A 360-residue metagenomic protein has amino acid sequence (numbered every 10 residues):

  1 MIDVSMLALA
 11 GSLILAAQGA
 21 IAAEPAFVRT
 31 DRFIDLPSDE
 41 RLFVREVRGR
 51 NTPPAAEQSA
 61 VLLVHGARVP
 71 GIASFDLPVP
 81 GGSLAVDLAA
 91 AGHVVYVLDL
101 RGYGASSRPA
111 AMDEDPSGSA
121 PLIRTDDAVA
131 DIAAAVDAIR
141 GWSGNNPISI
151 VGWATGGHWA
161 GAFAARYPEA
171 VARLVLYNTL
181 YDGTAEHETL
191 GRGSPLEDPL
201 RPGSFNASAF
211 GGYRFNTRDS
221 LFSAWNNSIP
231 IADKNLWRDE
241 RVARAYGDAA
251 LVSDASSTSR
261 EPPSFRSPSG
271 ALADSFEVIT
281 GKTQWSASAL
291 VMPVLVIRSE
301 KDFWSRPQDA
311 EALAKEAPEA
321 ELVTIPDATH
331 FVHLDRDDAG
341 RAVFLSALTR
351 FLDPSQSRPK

Functional and structural regions predicted by a protein language model:
A23-P54: N-terminal cap/lid segment of alpha/beta-hydrolase-fold proteins
P53-V97: Short, surface-exposed "cap/lid" segments of acyl-processing enzymes
D127-P147: Conserved acidic catalytic loop of the alpha/beta-hydrolase fold
N146-V151, T155-A185: Conserved hydrolase catalytic core segment
A185, T189-M292: Alpha/beta-hydrolase
V294-K301: Conserved strand-to-loop "acid loop" that flanks and positions the catalytic carboxylate
F303-D309: Conserved alpha/beta-hydrolase "acid-adjacent" motif
A328-A342: Catalytic histidine-centered segment of alpha/beta-hydrolase-like enzymes
